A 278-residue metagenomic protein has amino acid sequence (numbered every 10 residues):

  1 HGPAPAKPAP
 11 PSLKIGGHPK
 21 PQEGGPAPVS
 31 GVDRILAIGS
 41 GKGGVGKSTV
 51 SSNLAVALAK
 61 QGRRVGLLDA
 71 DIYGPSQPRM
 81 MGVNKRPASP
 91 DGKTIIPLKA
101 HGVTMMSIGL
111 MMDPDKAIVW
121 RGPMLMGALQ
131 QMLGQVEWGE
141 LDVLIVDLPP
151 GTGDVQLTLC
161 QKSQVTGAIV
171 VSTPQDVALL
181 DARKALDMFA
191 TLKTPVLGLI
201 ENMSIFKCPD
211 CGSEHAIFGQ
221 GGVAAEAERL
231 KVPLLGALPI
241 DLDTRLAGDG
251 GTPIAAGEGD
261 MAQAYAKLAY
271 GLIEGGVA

Functional and structural regions predicted by a protein language model:
H1-E23, M188-A278: C-terminal lobe/tail of nucleotide-utilizing enzymes
A27-D33: Phosphate-binding P-loop
R34-D71, L186: Walker A/P-loop phosphate-binding motif and the immediately C-terminal alpha-helix
L58-W120, M126-G134: Phosphate-binding loop that captures ATP/GTP phosphates
G102-T104, E140-L144, G167: Loop/turn-to-beta-strand initiation segments
M106, L148, Q161, L197 (+1 more regions): Glycine-rich phosphate-binding loops of nucleotide-dependent enzymes
Q131-E140, V155-V177: Inter-motif core of Ras-like GTPase G domains
V165-E201: Helical hairpin unit composed of two closely spaced alpha helices linked by a short loop
